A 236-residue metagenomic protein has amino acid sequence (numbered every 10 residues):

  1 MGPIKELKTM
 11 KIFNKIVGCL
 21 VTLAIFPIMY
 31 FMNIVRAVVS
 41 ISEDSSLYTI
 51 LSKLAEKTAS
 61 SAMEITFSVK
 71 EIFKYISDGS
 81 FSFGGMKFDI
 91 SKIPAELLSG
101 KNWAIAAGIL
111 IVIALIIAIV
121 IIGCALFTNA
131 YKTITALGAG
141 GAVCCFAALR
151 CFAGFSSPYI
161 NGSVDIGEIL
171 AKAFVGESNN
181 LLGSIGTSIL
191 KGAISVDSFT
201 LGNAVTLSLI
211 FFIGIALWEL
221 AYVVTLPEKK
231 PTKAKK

Functional and structural regions predicted by a protein language model:
M1-N14, D197-S198: Short, Lys/Arg-rich N-terminal segment immediately upstream of the first membrane anchor
L7-T9, A130-T133, Y159-S163, F211-K236: Cytosolic juxtamembrane helix at the C-terminal end of the final transmembrane segment
N14-V38: N-terminal signal-anchor transmembrane alpha helix
G18-T22, I134-R150: Transmembrane alpha-helical segments of multi-pass membrane proteins
C19-I25, I117-A118, T206-Y222: Hydrophobic cores of alpha-helical transmembrane segments in multi-pass inner/ER membrane proteins, independent
Y30-A37, I119-N129, T133, L149-Y159 (+1 more regions): Transmembrane helix-loop junctions and nearby membrane-interface residues
F31-A104, P158-G202: Long, glycine/tryptophan/cysteine-rich extracytoplasmic
I105-A125, G141, L209-A216: Hydrophobic alpha-helical transmembrane segments
